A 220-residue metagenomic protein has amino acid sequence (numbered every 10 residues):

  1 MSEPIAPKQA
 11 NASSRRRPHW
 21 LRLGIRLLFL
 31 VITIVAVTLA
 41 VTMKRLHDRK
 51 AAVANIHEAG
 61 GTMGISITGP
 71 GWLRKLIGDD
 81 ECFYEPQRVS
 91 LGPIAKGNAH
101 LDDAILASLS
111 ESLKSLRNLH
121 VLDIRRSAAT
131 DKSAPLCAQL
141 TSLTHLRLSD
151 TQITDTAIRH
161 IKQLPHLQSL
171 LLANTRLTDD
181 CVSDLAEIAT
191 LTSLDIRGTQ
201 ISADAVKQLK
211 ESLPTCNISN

Functional and structural regions predicted by a protein language model:
M1-E3, N220: Cys/His-rich metal-coordination motifs, chiefly Zn-binding "fingers/knuckles"
E3-I5, A10-H57, T62-G64: Cullin-RING E3 adaptor/co-adaptor recruitment helices
E58-T156: LRR N-terminal entry segment and analogous cap-like coil->beta motifs
P86, L119, L143, L167 (+2 more regions): Conserved hydrophobic position(s) of the canonical leucine-rich repeat
L109-S115, A134-L140, I158-L164, D179-A189 (+1 more regions): A structural signal for leucine-rich repeat
D123-I124, H145-L148, S169-L172, S193-I196: Short beta-strand elements of solenoid repeat domains
A189-G198, L213-N220: Leucine-rich repeat domain C-terminal region
